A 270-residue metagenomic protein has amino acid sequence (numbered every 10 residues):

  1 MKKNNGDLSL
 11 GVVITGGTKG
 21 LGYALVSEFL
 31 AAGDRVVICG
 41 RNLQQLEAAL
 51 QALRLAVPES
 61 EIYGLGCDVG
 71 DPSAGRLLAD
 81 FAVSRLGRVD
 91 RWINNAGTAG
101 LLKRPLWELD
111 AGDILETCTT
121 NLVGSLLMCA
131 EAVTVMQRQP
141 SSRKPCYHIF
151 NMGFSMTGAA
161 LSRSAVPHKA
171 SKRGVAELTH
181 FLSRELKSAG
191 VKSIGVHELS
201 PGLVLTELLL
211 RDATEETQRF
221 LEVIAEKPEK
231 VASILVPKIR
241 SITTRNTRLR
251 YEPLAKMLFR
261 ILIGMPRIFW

Functional and structural regions predicted by a protein language model:
T18-K19: Conserved glycine-rich cofactor-binding loop
A32-A49: Conserved glycine-rich Rossmann-like NAD(P)H-binding loop of the short-chain dehydrogenase/reductase
G66-L77: The beta1-alpha1 cofactor-binding region of Rossmann-like NAD(H)/NADP(H)-dependent oxidoreductases
T98, A111, Q137-S188, L203: Catalytic loop of short-chain dehydrogenase/reductase
K103-L106, D110-L115: Substrate-binding pocket helix/loop in short-chain dehydrogenase/reductase
C129-A130, H180: A short, exposed helix-loop element centered on a Lys and neighboring polar residues
S193, E198-L199, T214-R267: C-terminal helical subdomain
